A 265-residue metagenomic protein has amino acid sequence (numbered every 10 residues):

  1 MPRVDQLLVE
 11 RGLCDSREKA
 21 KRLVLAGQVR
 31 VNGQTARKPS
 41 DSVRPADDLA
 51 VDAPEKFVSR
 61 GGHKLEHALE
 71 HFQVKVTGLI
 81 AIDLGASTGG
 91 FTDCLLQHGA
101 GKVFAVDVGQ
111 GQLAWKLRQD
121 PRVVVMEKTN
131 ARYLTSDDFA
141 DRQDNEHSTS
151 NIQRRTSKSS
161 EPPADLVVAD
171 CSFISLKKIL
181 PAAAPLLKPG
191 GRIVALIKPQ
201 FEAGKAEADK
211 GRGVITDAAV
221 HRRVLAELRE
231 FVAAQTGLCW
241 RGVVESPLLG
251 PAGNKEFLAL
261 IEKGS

Functional and structural regions predicted by a protein language model:
M1-D47: A basic, amphipathic helix-loop patch mediating RNA/tRNA/ribosome contacts
T77-S87, L95: Conserved class I S-adenosyl-L-methionine
S87, F91-T92, G109: Residues at the N-terminus of the alpha-helix immediately C-terminal to the conserved SAM/SAH-binding loop
F104-N145, E161-K178: S-adenosyl-L-methionine
D144-S160: Arg/Gly-rich low-complexity intrinsically disordered repeat tracts
K177-R192: A short glycine-rich, Lys/Arg-flanked "PGG" loop and its adjoining helix->strand segment in the class I
P199-D217: Short, glycine-/aromatic-enriched active-site segment of Class I SAM-dependent methyltransferases
L248-S265: Core SAM-dependent methyltransferase catalytic element
